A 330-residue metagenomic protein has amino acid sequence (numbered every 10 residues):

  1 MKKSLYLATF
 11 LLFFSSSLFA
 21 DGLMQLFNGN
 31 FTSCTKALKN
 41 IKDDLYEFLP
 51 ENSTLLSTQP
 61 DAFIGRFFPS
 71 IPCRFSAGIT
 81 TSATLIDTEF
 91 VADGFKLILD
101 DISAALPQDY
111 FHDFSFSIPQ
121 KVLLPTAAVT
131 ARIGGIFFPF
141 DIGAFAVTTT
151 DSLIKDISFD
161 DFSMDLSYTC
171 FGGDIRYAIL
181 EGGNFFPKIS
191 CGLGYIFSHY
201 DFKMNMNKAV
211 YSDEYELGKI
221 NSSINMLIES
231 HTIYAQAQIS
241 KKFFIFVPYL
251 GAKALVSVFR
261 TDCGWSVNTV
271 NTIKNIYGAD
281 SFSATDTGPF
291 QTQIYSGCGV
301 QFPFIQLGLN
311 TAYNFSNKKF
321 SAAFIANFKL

Functional and structural regions predicted by a protein language model:
S4-F14: Sec-dependent N-terminal signal peptides
S16-A20: Sec/Tat signal peptide C-region and signal peptidase I cleavage site
D21-D174, I179-E181: Transmembrane beta-barrel domains of Gram-negative outer membranes and organellar outer membranes
C73-I79, F140-A144, G173, P187-L193 (+5 more regions): Transmembrane beta-strands of outer-membrane beta-barrel proteins
T81-D87, G135-F137, A146-S152, I179 (+6 more regions): Transmembrane beta-strands of outer-membrane beta-barrel pores
T88-V122, T149-C170, I196-I233, V258-V270 (+1 more regions): Extracellular/periplasm-exposed beta-strand and loop segments of Gram-negative cell-envelope proteins, dominated by
Q120-T126, I136-S152, D165-S167, G183 (+4 more regions): Solvent-exposed loop/turn segments connecting transmembrane beta-strands in outer-membrane beta-barrel proteins
V129-G135, F171-L180, A237, I294-F302 (+1 more regions): Feature captures outer-membrane beta-barrel proteins of Gram-negative bacteria and organelles
